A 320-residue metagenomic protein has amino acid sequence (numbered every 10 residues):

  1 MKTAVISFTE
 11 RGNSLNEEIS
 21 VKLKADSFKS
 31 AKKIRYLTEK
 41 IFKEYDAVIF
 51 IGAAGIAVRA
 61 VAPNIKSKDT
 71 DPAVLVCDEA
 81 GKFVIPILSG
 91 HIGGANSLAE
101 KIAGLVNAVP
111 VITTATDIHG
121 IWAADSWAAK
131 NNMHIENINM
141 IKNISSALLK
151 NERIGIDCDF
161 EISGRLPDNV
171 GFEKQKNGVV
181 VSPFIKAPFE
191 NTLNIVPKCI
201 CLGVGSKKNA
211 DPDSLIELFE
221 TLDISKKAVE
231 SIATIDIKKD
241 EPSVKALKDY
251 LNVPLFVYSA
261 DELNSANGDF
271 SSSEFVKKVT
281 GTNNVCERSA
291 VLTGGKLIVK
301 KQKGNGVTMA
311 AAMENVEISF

Functional and structural regions predicted by a protein language model:
M1-V5: Extreme N-terminal starter segment of soluble prokaryotic enzymes
F8-S27, A31-N96, K101-S243, A312-I318: Conserved mixed alpha/beta catalytic, RNA-binding, or beta-rich assembly cores of soluble enzyme, regulatory
L148-D157, C286-I318: Electropositive, surface-exposed helix/loop patches at the edges of structured domains that serve as adaptable
S231, I235-R288, G294-V307: C-terminal non-catalytic interaction/assembly regions of soluble proteins
